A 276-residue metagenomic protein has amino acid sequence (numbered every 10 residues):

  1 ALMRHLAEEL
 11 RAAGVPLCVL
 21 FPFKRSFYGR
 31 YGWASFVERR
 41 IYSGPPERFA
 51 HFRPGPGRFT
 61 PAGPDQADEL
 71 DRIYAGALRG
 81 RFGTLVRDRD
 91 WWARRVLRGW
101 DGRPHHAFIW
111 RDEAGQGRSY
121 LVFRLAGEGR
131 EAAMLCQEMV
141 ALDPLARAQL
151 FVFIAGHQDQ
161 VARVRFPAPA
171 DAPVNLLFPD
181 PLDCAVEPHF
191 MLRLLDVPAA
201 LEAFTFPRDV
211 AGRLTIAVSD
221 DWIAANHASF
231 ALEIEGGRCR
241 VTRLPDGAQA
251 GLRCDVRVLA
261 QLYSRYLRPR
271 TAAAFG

Functional and structural regions predicted by a protein language model:
L2-P16, Q149-A162: Conserved acyl-CoA
R4-E8, G29, D71, A75: A broadly conserved amphipathic alpha-helix scaffold signal in soluble, globular proteins
E8, A12-P16, F21-R40, Q149 (+1 more regions): Conserved active-site alpha-helix within GNAT-family acetyltransferase domains
S35-F52, R58-A62: Flexible glycine-/small-residue-enriched beta->alpha junction loops that bind anionic phosphate/pyrophosphate groups
R53-G276: Intrinsically disordered, low-complexity, positively biased terminal segments
